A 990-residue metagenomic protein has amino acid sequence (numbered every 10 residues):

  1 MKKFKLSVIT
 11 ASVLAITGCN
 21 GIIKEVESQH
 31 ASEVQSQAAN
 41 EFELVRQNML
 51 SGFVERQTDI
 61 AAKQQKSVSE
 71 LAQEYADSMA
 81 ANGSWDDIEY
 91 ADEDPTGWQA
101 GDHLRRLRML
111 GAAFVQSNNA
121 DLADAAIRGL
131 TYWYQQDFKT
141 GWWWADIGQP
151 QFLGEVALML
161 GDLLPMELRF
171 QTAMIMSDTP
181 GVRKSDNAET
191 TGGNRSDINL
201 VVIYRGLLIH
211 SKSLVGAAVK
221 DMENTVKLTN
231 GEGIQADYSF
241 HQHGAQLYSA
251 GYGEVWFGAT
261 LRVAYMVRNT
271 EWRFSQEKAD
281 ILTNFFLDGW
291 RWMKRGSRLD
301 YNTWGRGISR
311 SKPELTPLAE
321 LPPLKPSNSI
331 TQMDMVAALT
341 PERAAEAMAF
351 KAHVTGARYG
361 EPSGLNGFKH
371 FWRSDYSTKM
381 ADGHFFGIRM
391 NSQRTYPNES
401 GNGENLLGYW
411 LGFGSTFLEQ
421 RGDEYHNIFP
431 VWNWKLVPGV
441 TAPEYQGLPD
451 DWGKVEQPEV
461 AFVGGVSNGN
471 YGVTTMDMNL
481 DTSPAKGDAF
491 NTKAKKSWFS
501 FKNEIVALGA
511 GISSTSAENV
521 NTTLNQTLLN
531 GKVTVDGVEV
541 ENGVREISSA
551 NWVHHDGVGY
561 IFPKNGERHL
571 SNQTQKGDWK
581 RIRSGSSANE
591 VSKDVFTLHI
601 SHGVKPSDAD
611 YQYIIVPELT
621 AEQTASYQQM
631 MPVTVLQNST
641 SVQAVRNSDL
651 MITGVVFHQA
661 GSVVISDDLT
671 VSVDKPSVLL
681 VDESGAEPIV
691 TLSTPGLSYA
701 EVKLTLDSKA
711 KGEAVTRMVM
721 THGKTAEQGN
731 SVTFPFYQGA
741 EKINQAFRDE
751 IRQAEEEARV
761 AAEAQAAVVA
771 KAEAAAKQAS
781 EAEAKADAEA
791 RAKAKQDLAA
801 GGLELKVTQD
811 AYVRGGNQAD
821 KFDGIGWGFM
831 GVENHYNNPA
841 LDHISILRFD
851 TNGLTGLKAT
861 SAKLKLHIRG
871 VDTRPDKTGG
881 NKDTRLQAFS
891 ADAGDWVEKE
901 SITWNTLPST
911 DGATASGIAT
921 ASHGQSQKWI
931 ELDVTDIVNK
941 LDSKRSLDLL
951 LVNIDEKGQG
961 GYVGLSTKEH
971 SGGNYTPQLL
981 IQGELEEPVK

Functional and structural regions predicted by a protein language model:
H30-G101: Low-complexity, Ser/Thr/Pro/Gly-enriched N-terminal "stalk/linker" regions
Q73-G307: Aromatic-lined, polymer-binding surfaces characteristic of secreted/periplasmic polysaccharide-degrading enzymes
W256, V263-I689, S693-E701, S708-A714 (+1 more regions): Extended polysaccharide-engagement surfaces of secreted carbohydrate-active enzymes
N503-I505, A517, L841-I844, L854-L864: Extended extracellular/luminal ectodomain segments enriched in beta-structured repeat modules
R752-Q796: Long, low-complexity, compositionally biased polyampholytic IDRs enriched for Lys/Glu and Gln/Arg
A794-T851, G870, S890-A893, N905 (+4 more regions): Flexible, small-residue-rich N-terminal segments that precede or flank a structured functional core
F849, K858-D872, L979: A short beta-strand element within beta-rich, extracytoplasmic domains of secreted/secretory-pathway proteins
V871-L947: Beta-strand-rich interaction/scaffold domains
